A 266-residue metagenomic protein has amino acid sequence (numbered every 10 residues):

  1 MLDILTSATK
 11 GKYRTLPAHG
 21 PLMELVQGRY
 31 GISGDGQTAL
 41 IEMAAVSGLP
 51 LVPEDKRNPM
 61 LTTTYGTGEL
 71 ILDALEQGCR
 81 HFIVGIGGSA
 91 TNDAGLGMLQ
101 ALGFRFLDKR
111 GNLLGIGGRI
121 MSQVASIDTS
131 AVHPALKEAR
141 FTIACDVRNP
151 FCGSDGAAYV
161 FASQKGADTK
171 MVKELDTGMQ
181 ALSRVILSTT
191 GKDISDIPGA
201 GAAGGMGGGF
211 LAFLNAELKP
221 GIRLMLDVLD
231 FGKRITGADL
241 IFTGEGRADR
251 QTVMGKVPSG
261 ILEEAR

Functional and structural regions predicted by a protein language model:
M1-I86, A90-R266: N-terminal loops that bind phosphate or other acidic moieties and the adjacent beta-alpha structural core
